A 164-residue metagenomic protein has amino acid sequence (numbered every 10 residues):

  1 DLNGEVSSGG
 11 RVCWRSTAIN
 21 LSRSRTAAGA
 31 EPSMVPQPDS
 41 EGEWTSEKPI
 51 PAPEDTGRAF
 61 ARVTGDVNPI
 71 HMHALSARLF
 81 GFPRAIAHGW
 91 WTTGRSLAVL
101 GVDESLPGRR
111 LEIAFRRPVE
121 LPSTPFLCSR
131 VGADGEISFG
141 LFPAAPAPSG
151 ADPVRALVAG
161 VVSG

Functional and structural regions predicted by a protein language model:
D1, G81-F82, W91-V131, E136: Hydrophobic beta-strand-centered segment that forms part of the acyl-chain substrate-binding groove
D1-P49, P118-L121, F126-G164: HotDog/MaoC-like acyl-thioester-processing domains
G4, S16, G57, A61-T64 (+6 more regions): Small-side-chain structural scaffolding
A18-A87, G101: Catalytic strand-loop segment that frames the active site of acyl-thioester-processing enzymes
